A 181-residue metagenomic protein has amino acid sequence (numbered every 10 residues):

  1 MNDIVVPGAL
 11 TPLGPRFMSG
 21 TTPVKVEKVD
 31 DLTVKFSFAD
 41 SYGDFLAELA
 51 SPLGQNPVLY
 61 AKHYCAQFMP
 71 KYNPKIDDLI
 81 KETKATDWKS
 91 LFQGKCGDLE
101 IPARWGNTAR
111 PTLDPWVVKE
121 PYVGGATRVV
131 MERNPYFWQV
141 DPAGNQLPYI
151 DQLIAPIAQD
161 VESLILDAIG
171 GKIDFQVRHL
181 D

Functional and structural regions predicted by a protein language model:
M1, F45, W88, T112 (+3 more regions): Stable alpha-helical elements in mature extracytoplasmic
M1, V34-F36, D114-K119, T127-M131 (+1 more regions): Short, well-ordered beta-strand elements
M1-A9, K35-S37, F45-L46, L164-D167: Aromatic- and charge-enriched surface segment that lines or borders ligand/interaction sites
P15-G97: Surface-exposed binding/hinge segments that line and control ligand-binding clefts or catalytic entry sites
E27-D31, A109-R110, Y122-G125, N145-Y149: Extracellular/periplasmic catalytic domains that process cell-envelope and extracellular macromolecules
D30-L32, F38-Y42, Y122, R133-P135 (+2 more regions): A mature extracytoplasmic/lumenal domain signature
W105, M131, Y136-D181: Ligand-site clamp/hinge motif
A109-V140, L164: Bilobed "Venus flytrap"/periplasmic-binding protein-like clamshell domains and structurally analogous long
